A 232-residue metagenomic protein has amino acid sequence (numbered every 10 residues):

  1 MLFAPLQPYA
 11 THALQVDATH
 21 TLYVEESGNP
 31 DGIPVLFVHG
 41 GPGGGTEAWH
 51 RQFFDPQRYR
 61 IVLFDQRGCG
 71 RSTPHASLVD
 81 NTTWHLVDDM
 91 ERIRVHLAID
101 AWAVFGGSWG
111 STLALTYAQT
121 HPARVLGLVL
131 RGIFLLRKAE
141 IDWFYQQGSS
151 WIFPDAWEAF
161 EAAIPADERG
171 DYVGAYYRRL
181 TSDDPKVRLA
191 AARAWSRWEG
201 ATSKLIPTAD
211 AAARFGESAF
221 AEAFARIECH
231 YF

Functional and structural regions predicted by a protein language model:
M1-E26, E228: N-terminal cap/lid segment of alpha/beta-hydrolase-fold proteins
V16-P74: Conserved HGGG/HGGXW glycine-rich cap/lid loop of the alpha/beta-hydrolase fold
H75-N81, Y145-Q146: Short glycine-enriched, charge-decorated loop/helix-capping segments at active-site entrances that position
W84-W102: Conserved acidic catalytic loop of the alpha/beta-hydrolase fold
D100-A139: Conserved hydrolase catalytic core segment
A123-Y176, Y231: A catalytic-pocket lid/entrance helix-loop region that shapes and gates access to the active site across common
P165, D171-S203, A212-A213: An accessory alpha-helical subdomain
R193-F232: Alpha/beta-hydrolase fold catalytic core
